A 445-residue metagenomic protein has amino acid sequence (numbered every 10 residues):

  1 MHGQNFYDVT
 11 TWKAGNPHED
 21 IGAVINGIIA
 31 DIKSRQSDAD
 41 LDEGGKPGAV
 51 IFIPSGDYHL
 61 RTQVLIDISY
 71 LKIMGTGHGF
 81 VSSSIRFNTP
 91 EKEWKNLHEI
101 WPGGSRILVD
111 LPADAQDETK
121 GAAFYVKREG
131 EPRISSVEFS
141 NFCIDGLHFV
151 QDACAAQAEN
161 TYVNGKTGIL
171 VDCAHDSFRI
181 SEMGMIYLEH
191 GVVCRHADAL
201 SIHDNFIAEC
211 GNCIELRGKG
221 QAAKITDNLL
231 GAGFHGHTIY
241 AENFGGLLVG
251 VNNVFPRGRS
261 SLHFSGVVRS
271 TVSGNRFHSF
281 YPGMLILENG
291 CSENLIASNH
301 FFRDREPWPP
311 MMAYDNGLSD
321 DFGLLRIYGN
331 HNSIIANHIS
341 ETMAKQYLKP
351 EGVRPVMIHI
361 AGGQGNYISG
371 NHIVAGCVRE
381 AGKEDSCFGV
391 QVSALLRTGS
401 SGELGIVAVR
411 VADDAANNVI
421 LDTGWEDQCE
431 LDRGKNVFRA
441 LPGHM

Functional and structural regions predicted by a protein language model:
M1-V9, K435-M445: Glycine-rich, low-complexity segments
H2-T10, G27-I28, S37-G44, G48: Non-transmembrane elongated oligomeric "stalk/shaft" segments that connect baseplates/barrels to distal
F6, T10-A23, G27, K72-Y162: Right-handed parallel beta-helix/beta-spiral solenoid domain characteristic of secreted/periplasmic
I32-K46, R305-E306, M343-Y347, C377-R379: Alpha-helix termini
K33-W94, M185: N-terminal extracellular ligand-recognition/capping segment immediately after the signal peptide
V50-P54, F139-S140, I358-H359: Extended hydrophobic secondary-structure segments that form protein cores and membrane-embedded regions
H59-R61, S82-S84, G103-D110, I144-L147 (+6 more regions): Beta-strand-rich extracellular passenger or scaffold domains
L65-Y70, K127-V137, Y162, G168-R179 (+6 more regions): Right-handed parallel beta-helix/beta-solenoid
